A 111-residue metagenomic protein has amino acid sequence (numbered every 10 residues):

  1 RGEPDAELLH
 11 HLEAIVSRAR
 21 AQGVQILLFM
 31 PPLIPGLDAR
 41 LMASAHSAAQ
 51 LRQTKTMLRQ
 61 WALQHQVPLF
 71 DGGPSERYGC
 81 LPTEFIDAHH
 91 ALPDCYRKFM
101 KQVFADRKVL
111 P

Functional and structural regions predicted by a protein language model:
R1-L69: Conserved, well-ordered alpha-helix/loop/beta-strand core segments that scaffold catalytic motifs
L37-A39, Y78-P82: Extracytoplasmic/secreted cell-surface and envelope-processing proteins
T54-R59, C80, Y96-M100: Short, surface-exposed, polar/charged, turn-prone segments marking secondary-structure boundaries
L69-R77: Acidic carboxylate-rich catalytic motifs and surrounding loops in phosphoryl-/glycosyl-chemistry enzymes
T83-P111: Histidine-centered active-site loop/cap adjacent to the catalytic His in serine esterases/O-acetyl transfer systems
